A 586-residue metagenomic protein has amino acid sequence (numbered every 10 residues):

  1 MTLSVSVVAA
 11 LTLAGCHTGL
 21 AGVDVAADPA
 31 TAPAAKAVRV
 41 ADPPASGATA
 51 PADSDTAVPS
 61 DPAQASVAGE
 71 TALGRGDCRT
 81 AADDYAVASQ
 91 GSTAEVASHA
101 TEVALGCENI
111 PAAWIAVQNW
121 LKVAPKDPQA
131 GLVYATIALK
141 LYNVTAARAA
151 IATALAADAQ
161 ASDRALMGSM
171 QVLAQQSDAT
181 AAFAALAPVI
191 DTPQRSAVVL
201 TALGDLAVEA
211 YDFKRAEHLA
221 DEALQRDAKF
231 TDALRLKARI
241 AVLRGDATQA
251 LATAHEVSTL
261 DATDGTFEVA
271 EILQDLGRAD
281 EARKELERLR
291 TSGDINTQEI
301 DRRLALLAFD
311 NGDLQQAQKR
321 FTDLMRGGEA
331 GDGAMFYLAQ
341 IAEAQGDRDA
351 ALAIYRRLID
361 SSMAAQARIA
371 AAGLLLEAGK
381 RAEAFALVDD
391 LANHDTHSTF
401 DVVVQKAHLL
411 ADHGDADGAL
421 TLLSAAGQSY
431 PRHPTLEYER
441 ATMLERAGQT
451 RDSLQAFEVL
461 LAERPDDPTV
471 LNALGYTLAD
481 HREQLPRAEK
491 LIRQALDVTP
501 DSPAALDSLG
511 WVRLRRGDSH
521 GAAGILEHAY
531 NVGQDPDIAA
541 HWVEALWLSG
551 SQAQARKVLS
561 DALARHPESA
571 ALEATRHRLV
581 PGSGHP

Functional and structural regions predicted by a protein language model:
M1-V5: Bacterial N-terminal signal peptides that target proteins for export
V7-A9: Hydrophobic helical h-region of N-terminal Sec-dependent signal peptides in bacterial secretory/periplasmic proteins
L13-G15: C-terminal motif of bacterial Sec signal peptides marking the signal peptidase cleavage site
H17-L20: Bacterial signal peptide processing site
D24-S60: Post-signal peptide N-terminal segment of mature Sec-exported envelope proteins
D42-S46, C78-R79, A112: Generic N-terminal leader/targeting and pre-domain segments
S54-G74, A82-P586: Alpha-solenoid helical repeat scaffolds
